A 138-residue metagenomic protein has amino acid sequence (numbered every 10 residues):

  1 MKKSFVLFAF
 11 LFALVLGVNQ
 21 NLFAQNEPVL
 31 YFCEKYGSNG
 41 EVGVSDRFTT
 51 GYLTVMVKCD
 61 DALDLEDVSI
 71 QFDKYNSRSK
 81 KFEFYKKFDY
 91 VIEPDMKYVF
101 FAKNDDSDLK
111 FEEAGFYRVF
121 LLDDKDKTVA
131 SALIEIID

Functional and structural regions predicted by a protein language model:
M1-S4: Positively charged n-region of N-terminal signal peptides that target proteins for export
F8-G17: Bacterial N-terminal signal peptides
L22-L53: Short, compositionally biased P/S/T/A/G/V-rich stretches that sit at domain boundaries
D46-T49, D60-D67: A short beta-turn/strand-edge loop motif at beta-sheet boundaries
Y52-M56, D61, V91-G115: Short, solvent-exposed, Trp/other aromatic-anchored flexible loops in extracytoplasmic proteins
I70-N76, L121: Conserved aromatic beta-strand anchor motif in extracellular beta-sandwich/beta-rich domains
Y90-V91, E135-D138: Short beta-strand edge segments in extracellular beta-sheet folds
S107-I136: Short, exposed beta-strand-loop hairpins at the edges of beta-sheets in extracellular/periplasmic proteins
